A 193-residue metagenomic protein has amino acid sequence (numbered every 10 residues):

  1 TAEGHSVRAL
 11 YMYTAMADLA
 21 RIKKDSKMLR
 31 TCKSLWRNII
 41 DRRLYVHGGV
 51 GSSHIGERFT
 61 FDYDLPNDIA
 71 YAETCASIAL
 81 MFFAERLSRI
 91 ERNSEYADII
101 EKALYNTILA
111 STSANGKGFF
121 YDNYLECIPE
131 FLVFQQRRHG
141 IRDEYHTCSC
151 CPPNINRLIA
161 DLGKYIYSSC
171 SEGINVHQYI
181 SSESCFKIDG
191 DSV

Functional and structural regions predicted by a protein language model:
T1-V193: Glycan-recognition and catalytic cores of secretory/periplasmic carbohydrate-active enzymes
